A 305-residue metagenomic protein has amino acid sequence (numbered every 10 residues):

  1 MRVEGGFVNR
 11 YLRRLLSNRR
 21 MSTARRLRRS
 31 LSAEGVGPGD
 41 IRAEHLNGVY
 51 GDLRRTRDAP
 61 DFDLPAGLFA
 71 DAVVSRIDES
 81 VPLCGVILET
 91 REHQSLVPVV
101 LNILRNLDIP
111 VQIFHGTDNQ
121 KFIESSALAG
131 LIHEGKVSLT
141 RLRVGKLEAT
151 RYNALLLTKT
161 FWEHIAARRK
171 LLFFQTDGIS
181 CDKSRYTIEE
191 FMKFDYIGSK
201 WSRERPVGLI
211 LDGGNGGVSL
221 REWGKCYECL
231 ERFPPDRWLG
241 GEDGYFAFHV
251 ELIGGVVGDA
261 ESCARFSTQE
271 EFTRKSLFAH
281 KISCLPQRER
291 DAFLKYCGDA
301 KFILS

Functional and structural regions predicted by a protein language model:
M1-A72, D291, S305: Membrane-proximal basic amphipathic "stem/tether" segments
E79-E92: A conserved hydrophobic helix/loop-capping motif in glycosyltransferases and polysaccharide synthases
I87-T90, H115-T117, G198: Short beta-strand/turn micro-motifs composed of small residues that flank or help shape donor/cofactor-binding pockets
V100-P110: Short, acidic, metal-binding catalytic loop of nucleotide-sugar glycosyltransferases
F114-R169: Active-site-proximal specificity loops/subdomain of glycosyltransferases
R168-S180: Short beta-strand-to-loop acidic/aromatic patch adjacent to the donor-nucleotide binding site
I179-L209: Conserved donor-nucleotide/metal-binding helix-loop-beta segment in metal-dependent transferases, i.e., the alpha-helix
G213-S305: Catalytic core and acceptor-binding pocket of nucleotide-sugar-dependent glycosyltransferases
